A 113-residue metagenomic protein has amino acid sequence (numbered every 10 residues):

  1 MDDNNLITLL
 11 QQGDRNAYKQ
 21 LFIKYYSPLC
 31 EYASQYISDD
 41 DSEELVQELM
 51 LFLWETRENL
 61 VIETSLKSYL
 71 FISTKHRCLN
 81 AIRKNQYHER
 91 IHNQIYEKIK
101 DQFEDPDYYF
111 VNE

Functional and structural regions predicted by a protein language model:
M1-N4: Acidic, Ser/Thr- and Pro/Gly-rich low-complexity regulatory segments
L6, A17-Y18, L45, L66 (+2 more regions): Hydrophobic side chains within well-formed alpha-helices
Q11-K19, C30-V46: Short, charged helix-capping/linker segments at alpha-helix termini
Q11-Q12, E48-S65, K84-Q86: Sigma70-family region 2
L21, Y25, L29, L49 (+1 more regions): Residue-level preference for hydrophobic side chains embedded in well-ordered alpha helices
E58-V61, K75-N93: Arg/Lys-rich amphipathic alpha helix in sigma70-family domain 2
N80, H88-E113: Internal acidic/polar
